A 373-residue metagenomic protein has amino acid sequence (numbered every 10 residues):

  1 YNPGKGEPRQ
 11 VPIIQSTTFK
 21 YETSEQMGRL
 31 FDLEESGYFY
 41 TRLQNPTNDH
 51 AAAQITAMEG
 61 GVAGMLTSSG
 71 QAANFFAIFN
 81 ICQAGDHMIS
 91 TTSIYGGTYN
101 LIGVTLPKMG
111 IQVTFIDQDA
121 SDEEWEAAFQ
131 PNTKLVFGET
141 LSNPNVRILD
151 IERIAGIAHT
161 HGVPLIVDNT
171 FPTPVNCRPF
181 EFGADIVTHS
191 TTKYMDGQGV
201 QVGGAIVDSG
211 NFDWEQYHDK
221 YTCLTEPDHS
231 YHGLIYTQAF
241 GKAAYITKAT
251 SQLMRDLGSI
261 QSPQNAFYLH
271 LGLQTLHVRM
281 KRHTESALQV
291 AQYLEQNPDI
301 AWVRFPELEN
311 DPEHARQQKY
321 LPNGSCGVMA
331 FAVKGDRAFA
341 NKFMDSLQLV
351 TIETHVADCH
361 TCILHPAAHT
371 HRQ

Functional and structural regions predicted by a protein language model:
Y1-R29: N-terminal amphipathic/basic leader segments beginning at the initiator methionine
Q15-F19, R42-Q44, E307, V333 (+1 more regions): Pocket-edge structural micro-motifs
T18, S209-F212, V333-D336: Short loop segments at secondary-structure junctions
T18, T23-F75, G97-T105: Conserved N-terminal alpha-helix of the aminotransferase class I/II PLP-enzyme fold
E35, A266, L273, G324-V328: Short, solvent-exposed beta-strand edge segments and adjacent coil->beta transition regions
M65-Q296: Conserved PLP-enzyme active-site core in the AAT-like
M280, L288, E295, D299-Q373: Conserved C-terminal alpha-helix-loop-beta "cap" of PLP-dependent enzymes that closes/shapes the active-site mouth
